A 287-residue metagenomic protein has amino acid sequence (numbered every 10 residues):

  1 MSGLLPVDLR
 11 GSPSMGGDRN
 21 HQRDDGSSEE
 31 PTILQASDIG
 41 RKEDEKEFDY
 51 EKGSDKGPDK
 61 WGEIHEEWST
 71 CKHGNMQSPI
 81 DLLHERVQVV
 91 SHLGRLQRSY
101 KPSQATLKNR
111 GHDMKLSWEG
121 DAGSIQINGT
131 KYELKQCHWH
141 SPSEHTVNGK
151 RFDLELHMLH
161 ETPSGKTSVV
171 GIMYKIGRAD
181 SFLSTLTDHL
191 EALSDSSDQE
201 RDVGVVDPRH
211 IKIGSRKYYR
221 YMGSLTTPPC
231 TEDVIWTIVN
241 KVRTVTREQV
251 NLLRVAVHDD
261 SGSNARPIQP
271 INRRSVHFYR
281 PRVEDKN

Functional and structural regions predicted by a protein language model:
M1-N287: Alpha-carbonic anhydrase
